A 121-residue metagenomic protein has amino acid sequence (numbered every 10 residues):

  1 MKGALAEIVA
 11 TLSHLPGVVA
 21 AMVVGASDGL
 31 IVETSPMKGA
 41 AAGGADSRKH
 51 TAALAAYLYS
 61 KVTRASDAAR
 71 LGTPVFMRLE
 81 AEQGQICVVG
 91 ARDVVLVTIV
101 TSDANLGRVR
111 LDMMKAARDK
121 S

Functional and structural regions predicted by a protein language model:
K2-E7, T11, S35-G84: A charged amphipathic helix-loop-strand protein-protein interaction module that recurs in cytosolic assemblies
L12-V24: Short acidic amphipathic segments
A21-S27, R78-L79: Short hydrophobic alpha-helical segments used for membrane anchoring or interfacial signaling
G29-M37, C87-V89: Amphipathic coiled-coil signal-relay and dimerization helices
V32-T34, A40-A45, L96-T98, L106: Short small-residue beta-strand/loop micro-motif enriched in glycine and branched aliphatics
T73-L106: Sensory/regulatory domains in signal-transduction proteins
L106-S121: Juxtadomain coupling helices with adjacent low-complexity linkers
